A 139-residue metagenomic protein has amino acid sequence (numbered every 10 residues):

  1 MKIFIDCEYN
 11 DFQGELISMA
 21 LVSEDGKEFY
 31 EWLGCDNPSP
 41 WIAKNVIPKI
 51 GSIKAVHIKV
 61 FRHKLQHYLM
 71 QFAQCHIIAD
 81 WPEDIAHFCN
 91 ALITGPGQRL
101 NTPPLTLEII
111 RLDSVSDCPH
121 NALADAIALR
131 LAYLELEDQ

Functional and structural regions predicted by a protein language model:
M1-K2, D138: Classical N-terminal secretory signal peptides
I3, E8-E83: Conserved non-catalytic scaffold segment of RNase H-like nuclease domains
V22-S23, I93-G97, D138: Short, surface-exposed basic-aromatic patches at helix termini and helix-loop junctions that form
H67, H87-N90, L131, E135: Residue-level signal for well-ordered alpha-helical scaffold segments within enzymatic catalytic domains
W81, L112-Q139: Acidic, Mg2+-coordinating catalytic module of metal-dependent nucleases/exonucleases that use a two-metal-ion mechanism
I85-T102: Substrate-recognition/cap helix-loop segment adjacent to the acidic, metal-dependent catalytic center of Asp-based
Q98-C118: Short, flexible loop segments at boundaries between secondary-structure elements
